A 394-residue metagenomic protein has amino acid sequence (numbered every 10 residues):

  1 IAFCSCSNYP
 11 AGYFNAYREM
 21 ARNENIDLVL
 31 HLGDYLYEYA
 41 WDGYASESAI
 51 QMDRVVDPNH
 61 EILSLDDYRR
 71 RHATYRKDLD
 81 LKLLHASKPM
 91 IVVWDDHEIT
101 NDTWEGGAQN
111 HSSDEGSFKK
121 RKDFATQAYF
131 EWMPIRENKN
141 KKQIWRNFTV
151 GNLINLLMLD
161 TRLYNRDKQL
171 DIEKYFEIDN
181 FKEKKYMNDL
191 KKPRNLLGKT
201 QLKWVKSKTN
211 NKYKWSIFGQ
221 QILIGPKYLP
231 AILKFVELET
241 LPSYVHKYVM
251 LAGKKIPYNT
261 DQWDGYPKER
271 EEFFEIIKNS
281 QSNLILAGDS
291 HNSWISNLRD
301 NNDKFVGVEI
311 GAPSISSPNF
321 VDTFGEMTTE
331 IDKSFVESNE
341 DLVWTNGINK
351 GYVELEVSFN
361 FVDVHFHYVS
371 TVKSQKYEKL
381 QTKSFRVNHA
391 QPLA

Functional and structural regions predicted by a protein language model:
I1-A394: Metal-dependent phosphoester/phosphodiester hydrolase catalytic core
